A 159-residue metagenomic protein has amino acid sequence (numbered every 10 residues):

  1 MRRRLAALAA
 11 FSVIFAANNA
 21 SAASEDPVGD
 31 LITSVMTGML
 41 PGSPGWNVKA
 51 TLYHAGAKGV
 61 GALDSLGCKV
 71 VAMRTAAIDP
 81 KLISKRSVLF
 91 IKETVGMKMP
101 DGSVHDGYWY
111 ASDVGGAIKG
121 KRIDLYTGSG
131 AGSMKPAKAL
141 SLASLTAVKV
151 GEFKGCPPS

Functional and structural regions predicted by a protein language model:
M1-A6: Bacterial N-terminal signal peptides that target proteins for export
L8-A16: Bacterial N-terminal signal peptides
N18-A22: Sec/Tat signal peptide C-region and signal peptidase I cleavage site
A23-S159: Solvent-exposed, well-ordered loop and adjacent helix/strand elements within mature globular domains that form
